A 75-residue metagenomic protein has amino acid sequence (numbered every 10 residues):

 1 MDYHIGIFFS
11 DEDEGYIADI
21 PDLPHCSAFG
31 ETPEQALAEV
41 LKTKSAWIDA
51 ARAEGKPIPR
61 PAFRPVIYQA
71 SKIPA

Functional and structural regions predicted by a protein language model:
M1-H4, E39-A75: Short, charged, surface-exposed hinge/linker loops at domain edges that act as mobile lids or interdomain connectors
G6-F8, F29, K72: Generic structural detector for well-ordered beta-strands
F8-D22: Short aromatic-glycine-(Arg/Gly/Cys) micro-motifs in beta-strand/loop hairpins
D13, A28, A53: Short glycine/serine/threonine-biased micro-segments
Y16, E31, K56: Gly/Ser/Thr-rich helix-start
D22-Q35: A short, exposed loop/beta-hairpin motif centered on an aromatic-Gly-Thr core
